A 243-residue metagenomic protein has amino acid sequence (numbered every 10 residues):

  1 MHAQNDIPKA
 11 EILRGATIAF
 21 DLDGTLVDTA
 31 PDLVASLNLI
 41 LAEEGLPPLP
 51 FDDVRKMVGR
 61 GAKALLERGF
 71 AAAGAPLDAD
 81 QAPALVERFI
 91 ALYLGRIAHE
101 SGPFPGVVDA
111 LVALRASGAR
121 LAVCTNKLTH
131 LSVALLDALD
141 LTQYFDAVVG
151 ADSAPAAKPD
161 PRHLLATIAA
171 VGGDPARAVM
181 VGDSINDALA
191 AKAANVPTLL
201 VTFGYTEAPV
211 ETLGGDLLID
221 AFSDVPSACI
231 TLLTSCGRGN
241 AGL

Functional and structural regions predicted by a protein language model:
H2-I18, D52, V112-R115, T129 (+1 more regions): Asp-based, Mg2+/Mn2+-dependent phosphohydrolase catalytic module
I7-K56: Active-site neighborhood of HAD-like aspartate-dependent phosphohydrolases
A19, L26, P103, L121-C124 (+2 more regions): Conserved SAM-binding loop
T25, L37, V107-D137: Substrate-recognition element of Asp-dependent hydrolases with the DxDx(T/V) motif
L37, L41, V58, A62-L66 (+2 more regions): Hydrophobic alpha-helical core bundles mediating ligand binding, dimerization, or RNAP-core interactions
E43-A73, A79: Alpha-helical substrate-recognition element adjacent to the catalytic core
P47, R120, P197: Residue-level detector of anion-binding/catalytic polar loops
A71-D109: Metal-dependent phosphoesterase signature
